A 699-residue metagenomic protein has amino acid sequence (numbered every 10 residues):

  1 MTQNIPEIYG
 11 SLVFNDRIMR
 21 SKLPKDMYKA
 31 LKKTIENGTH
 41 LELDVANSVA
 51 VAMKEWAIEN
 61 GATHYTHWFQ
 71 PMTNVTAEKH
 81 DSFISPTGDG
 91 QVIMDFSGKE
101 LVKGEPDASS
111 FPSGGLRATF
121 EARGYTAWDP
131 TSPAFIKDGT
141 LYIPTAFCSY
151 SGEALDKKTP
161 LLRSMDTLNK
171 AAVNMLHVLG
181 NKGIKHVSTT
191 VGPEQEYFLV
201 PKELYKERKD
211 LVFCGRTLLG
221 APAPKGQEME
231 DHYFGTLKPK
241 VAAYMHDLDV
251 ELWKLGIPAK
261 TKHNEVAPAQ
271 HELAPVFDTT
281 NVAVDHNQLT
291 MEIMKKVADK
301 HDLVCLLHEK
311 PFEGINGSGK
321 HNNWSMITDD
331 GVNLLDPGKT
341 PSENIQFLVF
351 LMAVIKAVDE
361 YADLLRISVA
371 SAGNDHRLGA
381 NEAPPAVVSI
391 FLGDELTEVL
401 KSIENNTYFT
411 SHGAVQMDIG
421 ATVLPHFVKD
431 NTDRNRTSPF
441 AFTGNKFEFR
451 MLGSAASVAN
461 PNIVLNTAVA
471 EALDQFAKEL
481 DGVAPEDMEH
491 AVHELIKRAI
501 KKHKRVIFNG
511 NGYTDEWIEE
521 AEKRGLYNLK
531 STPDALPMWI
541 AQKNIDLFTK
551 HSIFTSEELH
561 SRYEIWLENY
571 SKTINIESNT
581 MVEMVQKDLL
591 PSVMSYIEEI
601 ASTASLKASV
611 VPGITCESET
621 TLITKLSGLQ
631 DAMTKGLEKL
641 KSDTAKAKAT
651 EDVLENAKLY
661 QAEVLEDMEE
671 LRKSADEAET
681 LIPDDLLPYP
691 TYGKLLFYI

Functional and structural regions predicted by a protein language model:
M1-D26, T140-L141, N264-L273: N-terminal flexible segment immediately upstream of the FAD-binding catalytic core in FAD-dependent oxidoreductases
M1-R17, E42, K238-P258: N-terminal-biased segments
E7-E121: Active-site core of metal-dependent hydrolases
V45, F69, S97, P275 (+5 more regions): Active-site proximal loops enriched in glycine and acidic residues that flank catalytic Cys/His/Asp and coordinate
V45-V49, F69-P71, K99-E100, F147 (+4 more regions): Active-site-proximal loop/turn and secondary-structure-junction residues that shape catalytic pockets, frequently
A62, T66-W68, H286-K300, M326 (+3 more regions): Hydrophobic/aromatic-rich, well-ordered segments within soluble, folded domains that form packed cores
E121-L307, N316-G319, M326-E564: Glycine-rich, acidic/polar active-site loops that bind/position phosphate-bearing ligands
A499-I699: C-terminal amphipathic alpha-helical interaction region
